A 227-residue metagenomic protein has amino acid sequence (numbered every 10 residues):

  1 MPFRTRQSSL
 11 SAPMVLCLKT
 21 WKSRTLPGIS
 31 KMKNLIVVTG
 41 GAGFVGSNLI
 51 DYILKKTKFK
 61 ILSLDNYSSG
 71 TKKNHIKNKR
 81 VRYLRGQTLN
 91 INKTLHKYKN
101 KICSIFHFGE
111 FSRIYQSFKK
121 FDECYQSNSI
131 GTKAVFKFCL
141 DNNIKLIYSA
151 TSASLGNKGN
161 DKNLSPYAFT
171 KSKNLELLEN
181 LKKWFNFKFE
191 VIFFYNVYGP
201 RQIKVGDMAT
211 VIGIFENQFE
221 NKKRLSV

Functional and structural regions predicted by a protein language model:
M1-P13, C17, W21-R24, S30: Low-acidity, Ser/Thr- and Arg-rich intrinsically disordered low-complexity segments
R4, L10, P27, A42 (+2 more regions): Intrinsic structural disorder/low-complexity segments
R6, V15, K19, N34-V37 (+3 more regions): Hydrophobic alpha-helical context, especially transmembrane and signal-peptide helices
S11, N34, T57, V205-G206: Alpha-helical interaction segments
S11-M14, L26-I29, K120, L178 (+1 more regions): Enrichment for repetitive, rod-forming helical segments
M32-V197, F219: N-terminal Rossmann-like NAD(P)+-binding domain of SDR-like oxidoreductases, especially those catalyzing
S172, F185, V197-G213, N221-V227: Glycine/proline-rich active-site loop of Rossmann-fold NAD(P)-dependent oxidoreductases
